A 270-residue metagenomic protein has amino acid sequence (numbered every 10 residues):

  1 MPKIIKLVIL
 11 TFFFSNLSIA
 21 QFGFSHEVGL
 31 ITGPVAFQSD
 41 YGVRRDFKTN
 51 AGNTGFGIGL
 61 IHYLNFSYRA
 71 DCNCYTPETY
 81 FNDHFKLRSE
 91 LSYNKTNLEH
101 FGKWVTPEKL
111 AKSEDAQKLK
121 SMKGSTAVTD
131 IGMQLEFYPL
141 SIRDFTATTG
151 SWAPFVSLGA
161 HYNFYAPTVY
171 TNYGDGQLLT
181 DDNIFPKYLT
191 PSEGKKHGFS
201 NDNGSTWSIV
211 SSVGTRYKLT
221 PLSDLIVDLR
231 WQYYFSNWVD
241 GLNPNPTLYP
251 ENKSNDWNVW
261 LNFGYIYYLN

Functional and structural regions predicted by a protein language model:
A20-D71, I266-N270: Short glycine/proline- and aromatic-enriched beta-strand/turn motifs that initiate or cap beta-hairpins
A20-F24, N65-H84, S125, S141-A153 (+2 more regions): Short loop/turn motifs that connect adjacent beta-strands in outer-membrane beta-barrel proteins
F24, N50-F56, D83, A127-I131 (+3 more regions): Residues that define the transmembrane beta-barrel architecture of outer-membrane proteins
E27-G29, K86-R88, F155-S157, D224-I226 (+1 more regions): Residue-level detector of the transmembrane beta-barrel scaffold of outer-membrane proteins
L30, P34, I58-L64, A70 (+5 more regions): Residues on the lipid-exposed face of transmembrane beta-strands in outer-membrane beta-barrel proteins
G33-S39, N65-S67, S92-L98, H161-P167 (+2 more regions): Structural signature of outer-membrane beta-barrel domains
S39-V43, K48, T206, S211-N270: Predominantly the C-terminal beta-signal and adjacent terminal strand-loop region of outer-membrane beta-barrel
V43-T49, T96-D130, Y165-T206, W238-N258: Extracellular/periplasm-exposed beta-strand and loop segments of Gram-negative cell-envelope proteins, dominated by
